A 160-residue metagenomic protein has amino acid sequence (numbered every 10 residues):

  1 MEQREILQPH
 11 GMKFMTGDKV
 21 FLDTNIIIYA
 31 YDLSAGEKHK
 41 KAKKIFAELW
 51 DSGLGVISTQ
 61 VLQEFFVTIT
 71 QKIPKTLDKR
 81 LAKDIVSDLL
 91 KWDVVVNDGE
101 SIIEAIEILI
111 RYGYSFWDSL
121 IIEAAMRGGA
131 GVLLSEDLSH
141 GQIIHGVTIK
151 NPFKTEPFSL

Functional and structural regions predicted by a protein language model:
M1-G17, I122-L160: Acidic, PIN/NYN-like endoribonuclease modules and their adjacent C-terminal/linker elements
M1-I57, K72-R80, F158-S159: Short, well-structured N-terminal submotif of metal-dependent ribonuclease cores
I57-T59, L134: Short beta-strand segments at enzyme active-site cores
T59-Q63, K83-R111: Acidic catalytic patch
